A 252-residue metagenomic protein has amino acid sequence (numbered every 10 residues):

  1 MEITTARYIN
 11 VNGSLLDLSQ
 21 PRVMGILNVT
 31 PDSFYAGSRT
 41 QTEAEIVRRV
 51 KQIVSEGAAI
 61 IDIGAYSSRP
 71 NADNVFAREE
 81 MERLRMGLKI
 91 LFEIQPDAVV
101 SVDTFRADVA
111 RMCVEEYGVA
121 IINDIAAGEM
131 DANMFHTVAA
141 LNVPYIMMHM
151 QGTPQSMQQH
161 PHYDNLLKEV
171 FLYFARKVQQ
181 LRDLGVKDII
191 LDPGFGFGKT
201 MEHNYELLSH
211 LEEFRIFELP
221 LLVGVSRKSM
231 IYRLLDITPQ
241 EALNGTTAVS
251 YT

Functional and structural regions predicted by a protein language model:
L15-R39, M148-H162, L222-D236: N-terminal small/glycine-rich loop or linker at the start of catalytic domains across soluble metabolic enzymes
L27, I53, G57, I122 (+1 more regions): Conserved, mostly hydrophobic/aromatic
F34-Y35, I60-R85, F195-T200: Glycine-rich, proline-tolerant flexible connector loops at the mouths of alpha/beta enzymes
E45-I61, E116-Y117, Q179: Alpha/beta enzyme core
S68, G128-G198: Conserved anion-binding
N74-V100, S209-V223: Alpha-helix-loop-beta-strand connector modules within alpha/beta enzyme cores
V75-R85, D108, G128-L141, Y205: Active-site-adjacent beta->alpha loops and helix N-cap segments on the catalytic face of soluble alpha/beta enzymes
T252: Conserved small/polar residues in nucleotide/adenosyl-binding loops
